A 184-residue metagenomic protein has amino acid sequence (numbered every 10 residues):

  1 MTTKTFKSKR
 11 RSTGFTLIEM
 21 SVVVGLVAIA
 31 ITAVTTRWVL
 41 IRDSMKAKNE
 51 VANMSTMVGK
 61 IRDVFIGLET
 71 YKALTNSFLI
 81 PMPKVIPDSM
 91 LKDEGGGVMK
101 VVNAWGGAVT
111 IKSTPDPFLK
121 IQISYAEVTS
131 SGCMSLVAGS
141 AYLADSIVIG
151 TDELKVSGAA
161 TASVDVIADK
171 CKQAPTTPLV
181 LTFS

Functional and structural regions predicted by a protein language model:
M1-K46, E50-N53: N-terminal single-pass transmembrane signal-anchor helix
T32, T36-F78, M82: Membrane-proximal N-terminal amphipathic helix
I66-S184: Periplasmic/extracellular, small/polar-rich flexible segments of pilin-like filament-forming proteins
